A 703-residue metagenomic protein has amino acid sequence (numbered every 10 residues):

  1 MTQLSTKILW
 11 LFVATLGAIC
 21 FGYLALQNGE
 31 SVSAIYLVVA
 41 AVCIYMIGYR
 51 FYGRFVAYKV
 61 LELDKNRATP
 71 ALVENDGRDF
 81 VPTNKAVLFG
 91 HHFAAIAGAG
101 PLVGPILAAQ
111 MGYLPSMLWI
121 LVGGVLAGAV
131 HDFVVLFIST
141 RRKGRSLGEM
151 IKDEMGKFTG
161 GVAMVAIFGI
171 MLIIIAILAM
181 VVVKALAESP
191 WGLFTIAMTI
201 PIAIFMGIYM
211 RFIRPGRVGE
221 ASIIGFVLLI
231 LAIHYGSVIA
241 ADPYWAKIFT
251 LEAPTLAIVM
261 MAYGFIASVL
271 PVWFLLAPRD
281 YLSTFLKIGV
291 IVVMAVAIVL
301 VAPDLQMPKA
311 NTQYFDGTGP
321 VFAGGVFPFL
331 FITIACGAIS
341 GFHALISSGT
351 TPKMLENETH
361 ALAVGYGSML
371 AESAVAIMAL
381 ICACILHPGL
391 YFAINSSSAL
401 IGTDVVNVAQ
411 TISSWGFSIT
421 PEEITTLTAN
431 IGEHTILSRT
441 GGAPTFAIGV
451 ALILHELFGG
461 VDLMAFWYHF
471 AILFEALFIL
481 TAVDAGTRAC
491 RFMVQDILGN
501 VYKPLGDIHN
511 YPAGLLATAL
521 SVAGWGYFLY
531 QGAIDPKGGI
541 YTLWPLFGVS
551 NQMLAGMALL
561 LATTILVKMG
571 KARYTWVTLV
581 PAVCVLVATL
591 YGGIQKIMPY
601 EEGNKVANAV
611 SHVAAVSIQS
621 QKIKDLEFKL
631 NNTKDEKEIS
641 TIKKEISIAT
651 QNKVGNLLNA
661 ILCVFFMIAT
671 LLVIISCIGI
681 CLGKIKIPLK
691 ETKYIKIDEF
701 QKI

Functional and structural regions predicted by a protein language model:
M1-T15, I47-L102, T284, G325 (+1 more regions): Membrane-interface "cap" regions at the ends of multi-pass membrane proteins
A18-S31, G100-L102, L114, L172-E188 (+11 more regions): Transmembrane helix-loop junctions in multi-pass membrane proteins
G22-N28, V32-S33, D79-R142, D153-K157 (+7 more regions): Membrane-interface helix-loop-helix modules in multi-pass membrane proteins
S31-R50, A108-S139, G148, L193-T199 (+3 more regions): Extracellular loop-to-transmembrane helix junctions
I35-V42, I47, F51-V60, A166 (+7 more regions): Membrane-interface loop-to-helix entry segments
G53-V81, L107, M117, L121 (+7 more regions): Flexible loop linkers connecting adjacent transmembrane helices in multi-pass alpha-helical membrane transporters
E154-L172, G367-A374, T440-G442, V461-A471 (+3 more regions): Loop-to-transmembrane helix boundary motifs in multi-pass membrane proteins
I298-Y314, L370-I448, A485, Y530-G538: Extracellular/periplasmic helix-exit of transmembrane alpha-helices
